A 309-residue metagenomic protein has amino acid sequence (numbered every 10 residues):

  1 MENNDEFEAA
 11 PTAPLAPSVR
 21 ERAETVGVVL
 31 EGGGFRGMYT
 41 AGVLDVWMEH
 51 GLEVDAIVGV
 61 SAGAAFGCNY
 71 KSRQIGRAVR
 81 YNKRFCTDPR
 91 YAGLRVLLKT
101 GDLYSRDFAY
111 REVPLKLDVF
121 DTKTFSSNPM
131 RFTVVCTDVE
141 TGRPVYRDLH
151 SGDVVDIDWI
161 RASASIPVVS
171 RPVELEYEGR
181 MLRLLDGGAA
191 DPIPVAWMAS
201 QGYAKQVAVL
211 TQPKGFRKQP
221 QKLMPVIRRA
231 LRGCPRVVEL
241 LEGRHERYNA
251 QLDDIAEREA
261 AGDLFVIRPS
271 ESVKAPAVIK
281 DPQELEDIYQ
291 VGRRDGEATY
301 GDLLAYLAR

Functional and structural regions predicted by a protein language model:
M1-V60, C68-R309: Patatin-like phospholipase
